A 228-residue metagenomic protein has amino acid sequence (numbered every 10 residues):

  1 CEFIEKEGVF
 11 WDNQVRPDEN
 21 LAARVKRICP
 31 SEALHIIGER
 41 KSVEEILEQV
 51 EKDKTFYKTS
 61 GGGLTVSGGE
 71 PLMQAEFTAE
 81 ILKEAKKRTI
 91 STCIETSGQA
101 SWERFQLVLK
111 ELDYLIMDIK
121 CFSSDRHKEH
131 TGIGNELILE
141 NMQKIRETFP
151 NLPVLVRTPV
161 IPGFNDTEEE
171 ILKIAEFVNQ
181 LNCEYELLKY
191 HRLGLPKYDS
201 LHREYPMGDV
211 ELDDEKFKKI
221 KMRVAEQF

Functional and structural regions predicted by a protein language model:
C1-Q14, A23-E39: Iron-sulfur cluster-binding cysteine motifs and their immediate structural context in ferredoxin-like electron-transfer
D18-E19: Short Cys/His-rich zinc-binding micro-motifs
A22, E39, Q74, T131-G134 (+1 more regions): Short, conserved glycine- and acidic-residue-centered signature motifs in active-site or ligand-binding loops
V43, I171, D213-F217: Generic alpha-helical secondary structure
E44-S200: Conserved AdoMet/S-adenosylmethionine-binding subsite of the radical SAM
E176, C183, D199-V224: A structural motif corresponding to the C-terminal lobe/cap of the Radical SAM core domain
E226-F228: Radical SAM enzyme core and accessory elements
